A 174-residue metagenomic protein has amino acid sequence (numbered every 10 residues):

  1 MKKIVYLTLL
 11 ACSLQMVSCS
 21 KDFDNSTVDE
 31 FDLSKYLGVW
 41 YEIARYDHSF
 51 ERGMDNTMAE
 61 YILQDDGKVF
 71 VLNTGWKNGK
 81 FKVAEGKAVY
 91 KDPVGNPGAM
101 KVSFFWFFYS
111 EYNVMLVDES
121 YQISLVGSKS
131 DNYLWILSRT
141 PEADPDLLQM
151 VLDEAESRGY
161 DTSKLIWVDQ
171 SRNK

Functional and structural regions predicted by a protein language model:
I4-L14: Sec-dependent N-terminal signal peptides
C19-K174: A beta-rich soluble binding module of mature secreted/lumenal proteins
